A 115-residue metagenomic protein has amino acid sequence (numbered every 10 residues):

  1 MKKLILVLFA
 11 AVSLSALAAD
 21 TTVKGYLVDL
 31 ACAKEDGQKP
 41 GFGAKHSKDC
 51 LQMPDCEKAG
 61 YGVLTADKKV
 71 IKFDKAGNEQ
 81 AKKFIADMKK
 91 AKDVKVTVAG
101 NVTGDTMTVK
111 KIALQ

Functional and structural regions predicted by a protein language model:
L4-S13: Sec-dependent N-terminal signal peptides
V12-D20: Sec/Tat signal peptide C-region and signal peptidase I cleavage site
A19-Q115: Mature soluble domains of exported/periplasmic/lumenal proteins and thiol-rich metal-chelating peptides
